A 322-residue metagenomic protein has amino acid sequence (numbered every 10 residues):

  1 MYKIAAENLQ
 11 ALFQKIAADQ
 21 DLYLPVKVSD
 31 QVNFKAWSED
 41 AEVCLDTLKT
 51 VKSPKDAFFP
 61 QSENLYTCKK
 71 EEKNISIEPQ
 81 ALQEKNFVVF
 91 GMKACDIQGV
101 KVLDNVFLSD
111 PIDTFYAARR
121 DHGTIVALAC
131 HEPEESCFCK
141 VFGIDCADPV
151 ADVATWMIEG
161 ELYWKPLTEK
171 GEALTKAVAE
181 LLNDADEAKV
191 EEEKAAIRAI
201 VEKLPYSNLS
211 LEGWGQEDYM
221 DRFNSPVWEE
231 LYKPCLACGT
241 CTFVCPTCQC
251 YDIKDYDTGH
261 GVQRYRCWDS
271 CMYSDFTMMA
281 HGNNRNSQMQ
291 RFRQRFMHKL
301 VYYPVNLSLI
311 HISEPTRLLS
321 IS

Functional and structural regions predicted by a protein language model:
M1-D218, C248, I310-H311: Iron-sulfur-associated redox domains of electron-transfer enzymes in respiratory and anaerobic energy metabolism
D30-N33, P133, V244, D252-D255 (+1 more regions): Flexible loop/turn segments at secondary-structure boundaries
E84-N86, S225-G239, G261, L300-S313: Immediate flanking context of iron-sulfur cluster ligation sites
K101, D145, C241-T247, Y251 (+2 more regions): Secreted/processed peptides and extracellular or luminal domains of membrane proteins
S207-E212, Y251-H298: Non-heme iron-sulfur electron-transfer modules
L211-V262: Long, well-ordered mid-to-C-terminal structural blocks that present hydrophobic/aromatic surfaces
I310-S322: Single conserved hydrophobic/aromatic residue that forms the stacking wall/gate of nucleotide- or nucleobase-binding
